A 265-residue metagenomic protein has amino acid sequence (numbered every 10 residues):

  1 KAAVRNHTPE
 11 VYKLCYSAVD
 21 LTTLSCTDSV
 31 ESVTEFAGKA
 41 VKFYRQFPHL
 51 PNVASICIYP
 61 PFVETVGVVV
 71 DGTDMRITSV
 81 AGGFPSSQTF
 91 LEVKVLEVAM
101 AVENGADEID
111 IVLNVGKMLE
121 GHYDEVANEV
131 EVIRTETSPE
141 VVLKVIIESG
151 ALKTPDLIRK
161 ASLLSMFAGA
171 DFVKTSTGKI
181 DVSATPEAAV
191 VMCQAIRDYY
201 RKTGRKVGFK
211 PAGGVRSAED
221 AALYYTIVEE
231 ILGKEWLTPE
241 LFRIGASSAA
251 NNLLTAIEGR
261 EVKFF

Functional and structural regions predicted by a protein language model:
A2-A18, T22-P51, P61-F209, R216-S247 (+2 more regions): Alpha/beta enzyme core
